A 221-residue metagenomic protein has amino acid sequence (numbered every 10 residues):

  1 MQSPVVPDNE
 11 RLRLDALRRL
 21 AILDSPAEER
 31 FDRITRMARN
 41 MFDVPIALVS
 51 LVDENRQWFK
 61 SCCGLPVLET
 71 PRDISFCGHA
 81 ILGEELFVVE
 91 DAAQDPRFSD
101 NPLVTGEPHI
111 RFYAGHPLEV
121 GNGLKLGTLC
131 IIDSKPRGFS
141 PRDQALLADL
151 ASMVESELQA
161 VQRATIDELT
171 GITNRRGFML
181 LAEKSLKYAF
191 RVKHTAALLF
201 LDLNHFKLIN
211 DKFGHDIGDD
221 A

Functional and structural regions predicted by a protein language model:
M1-D73: Intrinsically disordered, low-complexity terminal regulatory regions
D15, P45-I46, V52, R56-C62 (+1 more regions): Regulatory sensory and allosteric helical modules in signal-transduction proteins and certain transcription factors
R19, N40, S156, L180 (+2 more regions): Regular, well-ordered alpha-helical segments
R111-N122: A short, aliphatic-rich beta-strand micro-motif
G121, L126-L169, R176-Y188: Signal-transducing coiled-coil linker helices
Q162-E183, L201-H215, D220: Conserved nucleotide-binding and Mg2+-coordinating catalytic segments in signaling enzymes
A197: Cell-envelope/extracellular polymer assembly enzymes that use nucleotide-activated donors
